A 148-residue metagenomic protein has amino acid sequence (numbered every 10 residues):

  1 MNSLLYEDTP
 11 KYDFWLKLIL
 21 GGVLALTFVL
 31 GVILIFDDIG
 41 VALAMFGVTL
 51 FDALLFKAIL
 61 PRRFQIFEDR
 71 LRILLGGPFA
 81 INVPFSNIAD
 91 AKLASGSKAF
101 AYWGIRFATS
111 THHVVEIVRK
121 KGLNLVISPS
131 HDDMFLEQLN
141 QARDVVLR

Functional and structural regions predicted by a protein language model:
M1-F36, H112-K121, F135: N-terminal membrane-targeting/pre-transmembrane regions
D13-K17, D90-A94, D133-A142: Short, surface-exposed linear segments at secondary-structure transitions and domain or protein termini
F36-G47: Hydrophobic alpha-helical transmembrane segments
M45-K57, K98-A99, I105-A108: Short, solvent-exposed secondary-structure boundary motifs
V48-D90: Conserved beta-hairpin
I73-M134: Non-transmembrane, membrane-adjacent beta-strand/coil modules in membrane-associated proteins and peripheral
A142-R148: Cytosol-/stroma-facing membrane-proximal "stalk/adaptor" domains immediately downstream of transmembrane anchors
